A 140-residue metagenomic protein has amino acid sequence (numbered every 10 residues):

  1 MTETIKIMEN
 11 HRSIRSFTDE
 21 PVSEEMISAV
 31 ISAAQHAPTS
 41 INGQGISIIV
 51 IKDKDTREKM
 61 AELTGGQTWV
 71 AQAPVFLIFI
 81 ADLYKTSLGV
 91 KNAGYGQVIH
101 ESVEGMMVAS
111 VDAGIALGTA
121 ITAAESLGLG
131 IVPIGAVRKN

Functional and structural regions predicted by a protein language model:
M1-N140: Acidic, surface-exposed loops and disordered segments
